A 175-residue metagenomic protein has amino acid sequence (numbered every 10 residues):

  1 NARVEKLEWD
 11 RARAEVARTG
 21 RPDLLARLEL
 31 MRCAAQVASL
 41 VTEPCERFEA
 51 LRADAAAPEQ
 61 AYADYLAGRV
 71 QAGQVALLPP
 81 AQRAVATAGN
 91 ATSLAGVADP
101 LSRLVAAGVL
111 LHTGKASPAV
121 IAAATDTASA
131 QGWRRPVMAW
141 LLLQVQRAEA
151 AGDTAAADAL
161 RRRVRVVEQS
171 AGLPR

Functional and structural regions predicted by a protein language model:
N1-P58: N-terminal Sec/ER secretory leader and immediately downstream segment of secreted/extracellular precursors
A2-R3, P22, P118, R134 (+1 more regions): TPR-repeat structural position
E8, L24-L25, E29, R103 (+3 more regions): TPR repeat positional signature
R11-G20, F48-A57, A91-A98, T125-R134 (+1 more regions): Solenoid-like repeat scaffolds
A12, R32, V105-L110, A124 (+3 more regions): Structural register within alpha-helical repeat arrays
L25, D99, S117, V137-M138 (+2 more regions): Residues that mark the junctions of alpha-helical repeat units in TPR/alpha-solenoid scaffolds
P58-W133: Extended amphipathic alpha-helical interaction segments
L142-R175: A cross-kingdom marker for long, charged
